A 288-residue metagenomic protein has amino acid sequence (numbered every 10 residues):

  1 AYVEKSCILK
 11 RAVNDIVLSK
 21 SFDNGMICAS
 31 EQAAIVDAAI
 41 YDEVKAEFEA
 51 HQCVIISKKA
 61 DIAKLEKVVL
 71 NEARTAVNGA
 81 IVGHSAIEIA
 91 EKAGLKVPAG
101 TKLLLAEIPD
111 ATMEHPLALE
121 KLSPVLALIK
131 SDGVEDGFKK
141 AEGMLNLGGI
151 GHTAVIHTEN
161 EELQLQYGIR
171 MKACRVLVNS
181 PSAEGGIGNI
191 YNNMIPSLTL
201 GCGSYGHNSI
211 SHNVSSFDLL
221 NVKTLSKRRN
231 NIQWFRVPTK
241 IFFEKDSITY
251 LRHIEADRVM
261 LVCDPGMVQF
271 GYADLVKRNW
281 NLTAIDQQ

Functional and structural regions predicted by a protein language model:
A1-T112: ALDH superfamily catalytic-core signature
C7-R11, I35, A39, E43 (+9 more regions): Conserved active-site and cofactor/substrate-binding residues in soluble primary-metabolism enzymes
V36, I56-K58, L104-A106, L177-S180 (+3 more regions): General beta-strand structural signal in soluble alpha/beta enzymes
D37-A39, E107-P109, H157-E159, C263-G266: Structural motif
E43-A50, Q166-R170, G271-W280: Short, aromatic/basic amphipathic alpha-helical patches
L95-N231: Conserved C-terminal structural/oligomerization subdomain of aldehyde/semialdehyde dehydrogenase
I232-Q288: ATP/NTP phosphate-donor binding region
